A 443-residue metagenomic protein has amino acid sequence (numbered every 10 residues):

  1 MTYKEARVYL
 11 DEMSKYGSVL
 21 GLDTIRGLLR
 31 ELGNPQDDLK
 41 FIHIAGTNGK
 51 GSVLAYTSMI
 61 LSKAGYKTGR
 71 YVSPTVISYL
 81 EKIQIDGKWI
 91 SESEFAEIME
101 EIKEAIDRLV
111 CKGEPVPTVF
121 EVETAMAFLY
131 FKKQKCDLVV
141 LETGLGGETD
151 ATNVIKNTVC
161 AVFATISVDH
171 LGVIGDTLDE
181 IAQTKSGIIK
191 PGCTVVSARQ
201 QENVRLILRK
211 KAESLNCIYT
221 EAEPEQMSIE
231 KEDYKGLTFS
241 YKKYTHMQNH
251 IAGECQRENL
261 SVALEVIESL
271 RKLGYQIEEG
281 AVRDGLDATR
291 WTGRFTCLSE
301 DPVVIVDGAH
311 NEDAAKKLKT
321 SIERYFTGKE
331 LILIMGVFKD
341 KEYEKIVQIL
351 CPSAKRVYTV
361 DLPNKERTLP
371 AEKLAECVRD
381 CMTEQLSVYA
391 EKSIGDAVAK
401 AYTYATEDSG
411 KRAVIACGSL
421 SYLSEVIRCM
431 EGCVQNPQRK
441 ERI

Functional and structural regions predicted by a protein language model:
M1-G46, V53-Y66, Y71, D107-E114: Short functional linear segments
L29-R30, N34-D37, K63-K156: ATP-dependent carboxylate-amine ligase catalytic core
T57-S62, F131, L270, L350 (+1 more regions): Hydrophobic alpha-helical packing residues
V72, A198-R199, K211-D233, H250-E254 (+6 more regions): Beta-strand->loop->alpha-helix junctions that form or flank phosphate-binding loops in nucleotide-handling enzymes
L109-C111, Q134-E142, T158-K243, L260 (+1 more regions): Acidic, Mg2+-coordinating active-site environments of NTP-dependent enzymes
K133, L138-T143, T149-V162, I166-H170 (+2 more regions): Nucleotide phosphate-binding/pyrophosphate-handling subdomain across enzymes that bind or process nucleotide phosphates
Q201-T220, K235, V303-V306, E312 (+1 more regions): C-terminal helical cap/extension that packs against the catalytic core of soluble nucleotide-cofactor enzymes
L362-K365, N436-I443: Short, flexible loop segments at boundaries between secondary-structure elements
